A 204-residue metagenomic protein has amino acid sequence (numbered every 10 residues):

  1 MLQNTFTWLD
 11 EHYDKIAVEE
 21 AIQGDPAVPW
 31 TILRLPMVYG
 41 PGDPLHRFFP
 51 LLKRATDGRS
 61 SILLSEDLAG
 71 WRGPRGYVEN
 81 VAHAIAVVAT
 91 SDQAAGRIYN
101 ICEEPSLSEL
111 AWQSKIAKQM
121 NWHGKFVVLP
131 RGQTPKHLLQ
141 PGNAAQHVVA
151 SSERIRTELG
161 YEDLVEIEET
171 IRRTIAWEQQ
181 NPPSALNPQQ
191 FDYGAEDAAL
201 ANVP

Functional and structural regions predicted by a protein language model:
M1-I16, G24: Conserved Rossmann-fold NAD(P)-dependent oxidoreductase catalytic core, especially the SDR/UDP-sugar
L9, P36-H46, E66-E79, E103-P105: Glycine-rich "substrate-gating" loop/helix at the edge of Rossmann-like oxidoreductase active sites
I16-E19, F49, L110, V149: Short, surface-exposed alpha-helical segments at coil->helix boundaries
V18-G42: Conserved beta-loop-beta element that borders a ligand/cofactor-binding pocket
I32, D67, P74-A82, I98 (+3 more regions): Conserved loop-to-helix N-cap of the C-terminal "lid" that shapes the substrate pocket in Rossmann-like
R54-G76, A84: A conserved pocket-lining segment of Rossmann-fold NAD(P)-dependent short-chain dehydrogenase/reductase
G58, S91-D92, W177-N181: Generic structural signal for alpha-helix termini and adjacent loop/cap motifs
A84-H147, S152-R154, E158, R172 (+1 more regions): Mid/C-terminal beta-alpha module of Rossmann-like enzyme folds, strongest in SDR-family dehydrogenases/epimerases
